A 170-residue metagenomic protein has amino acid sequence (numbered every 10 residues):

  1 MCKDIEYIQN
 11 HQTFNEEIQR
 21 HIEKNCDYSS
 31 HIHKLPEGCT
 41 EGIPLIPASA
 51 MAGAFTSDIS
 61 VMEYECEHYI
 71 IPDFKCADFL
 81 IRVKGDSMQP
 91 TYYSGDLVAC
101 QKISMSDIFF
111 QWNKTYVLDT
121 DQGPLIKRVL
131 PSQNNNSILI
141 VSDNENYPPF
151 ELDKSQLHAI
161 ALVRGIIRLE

Functional and structural regions predicted by a protein language model:
C2-S94, M105-D107, R168-L169: Short, positionally conserved secondary-structure boundary motifs
F74-E170: Acidic/glycine-rich C-terminal interaction modules and beta/coil loop segments that lie outside canonical DNA-binding
